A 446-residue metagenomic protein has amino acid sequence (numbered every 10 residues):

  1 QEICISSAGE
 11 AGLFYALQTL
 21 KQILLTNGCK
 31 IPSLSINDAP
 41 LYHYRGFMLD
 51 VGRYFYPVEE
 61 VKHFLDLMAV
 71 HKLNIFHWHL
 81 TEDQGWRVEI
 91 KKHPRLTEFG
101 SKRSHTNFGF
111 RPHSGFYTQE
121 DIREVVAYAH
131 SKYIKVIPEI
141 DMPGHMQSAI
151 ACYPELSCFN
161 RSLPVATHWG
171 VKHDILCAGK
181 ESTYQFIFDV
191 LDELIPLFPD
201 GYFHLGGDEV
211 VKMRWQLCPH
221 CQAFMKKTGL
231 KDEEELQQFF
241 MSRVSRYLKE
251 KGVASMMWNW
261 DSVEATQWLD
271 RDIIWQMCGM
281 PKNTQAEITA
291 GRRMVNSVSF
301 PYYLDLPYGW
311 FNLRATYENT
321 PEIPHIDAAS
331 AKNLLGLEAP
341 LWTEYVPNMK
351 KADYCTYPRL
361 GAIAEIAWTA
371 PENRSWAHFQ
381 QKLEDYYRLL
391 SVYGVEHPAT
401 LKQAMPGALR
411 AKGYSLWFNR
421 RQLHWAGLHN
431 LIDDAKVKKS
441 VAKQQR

Functional and structural regions predicted by a protein language model:
Q1-Q185, D189-Y202, R243, Y247: Feature activates predominantly on carbohydrate-active enzymes
E10-F14, F55-E59, F116, E120 (+8 more regions): Soluble non-cytosolic domains of exported or imported proteins
G46-D50, V171-C177, M225-K231, L341-V346 (+1 more regions): Glycine- and acidic
L49-V51, L80-E82, P138-M142, G207-E209 (+4 more regions): A cross-domain feature marking catalytic cores of carbohydrate-active enzymes and several ubiquitous metabolic/repair
F55-P57, D83-E89, P143-A149, H204 (+5 more regions): Flexible loop/turn segments at secondary-structure boundaries
H130-S131, D192, P196-P199, K249 (+4 more regions): Generic secondary-structure signature for well-ordered alpha-helical cores
A149-E155, F159, P164-I274, C278-A290: Active-site neighborhood of glycoside hydrolase catalytic domains
S255-S262, Q267-I273, M277-R446: Flexible, acidic glycine-rich loops studded with aromatic residues
